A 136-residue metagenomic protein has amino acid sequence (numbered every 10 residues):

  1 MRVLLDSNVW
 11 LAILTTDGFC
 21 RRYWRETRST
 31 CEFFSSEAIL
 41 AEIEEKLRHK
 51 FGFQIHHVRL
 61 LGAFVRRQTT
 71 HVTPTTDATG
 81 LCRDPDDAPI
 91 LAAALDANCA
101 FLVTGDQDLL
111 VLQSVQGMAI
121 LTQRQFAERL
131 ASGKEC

Functional and structural regions predicted by a protein language model:
M1, F101, G117-M118: The start of beta-strands in P-loop NTPase/AAA+ ATPase cores
M1-S35: Short, well-structured N-terminal submotif of metal-dependent ribonuclease cores
D6-S7, S36, G105-D106, T122: A secondary-structure boundary/capping signal
A12-L14, K46, L112, R129-L130: Residues that scaffold the ATP/ADP-binding catalytic core of kinase and kinase-like folds
C20-Y23, G52, A119-I120: Glycine-rich, phosphate-binding/catalytic loops in enzymes
W24-A78: PIN-domain endoribonuclease scaffold, especially VapC-family toxins
R67-F101, Q107: Active-site neighborhoods of divalent-metal-dependent phosphate/nucleic-acid chemistry enzymes
L81, Q107-C136: Acidic, PIN/NYN-like endoribonuclease modules and their adjacent C-terminal/linker elements
